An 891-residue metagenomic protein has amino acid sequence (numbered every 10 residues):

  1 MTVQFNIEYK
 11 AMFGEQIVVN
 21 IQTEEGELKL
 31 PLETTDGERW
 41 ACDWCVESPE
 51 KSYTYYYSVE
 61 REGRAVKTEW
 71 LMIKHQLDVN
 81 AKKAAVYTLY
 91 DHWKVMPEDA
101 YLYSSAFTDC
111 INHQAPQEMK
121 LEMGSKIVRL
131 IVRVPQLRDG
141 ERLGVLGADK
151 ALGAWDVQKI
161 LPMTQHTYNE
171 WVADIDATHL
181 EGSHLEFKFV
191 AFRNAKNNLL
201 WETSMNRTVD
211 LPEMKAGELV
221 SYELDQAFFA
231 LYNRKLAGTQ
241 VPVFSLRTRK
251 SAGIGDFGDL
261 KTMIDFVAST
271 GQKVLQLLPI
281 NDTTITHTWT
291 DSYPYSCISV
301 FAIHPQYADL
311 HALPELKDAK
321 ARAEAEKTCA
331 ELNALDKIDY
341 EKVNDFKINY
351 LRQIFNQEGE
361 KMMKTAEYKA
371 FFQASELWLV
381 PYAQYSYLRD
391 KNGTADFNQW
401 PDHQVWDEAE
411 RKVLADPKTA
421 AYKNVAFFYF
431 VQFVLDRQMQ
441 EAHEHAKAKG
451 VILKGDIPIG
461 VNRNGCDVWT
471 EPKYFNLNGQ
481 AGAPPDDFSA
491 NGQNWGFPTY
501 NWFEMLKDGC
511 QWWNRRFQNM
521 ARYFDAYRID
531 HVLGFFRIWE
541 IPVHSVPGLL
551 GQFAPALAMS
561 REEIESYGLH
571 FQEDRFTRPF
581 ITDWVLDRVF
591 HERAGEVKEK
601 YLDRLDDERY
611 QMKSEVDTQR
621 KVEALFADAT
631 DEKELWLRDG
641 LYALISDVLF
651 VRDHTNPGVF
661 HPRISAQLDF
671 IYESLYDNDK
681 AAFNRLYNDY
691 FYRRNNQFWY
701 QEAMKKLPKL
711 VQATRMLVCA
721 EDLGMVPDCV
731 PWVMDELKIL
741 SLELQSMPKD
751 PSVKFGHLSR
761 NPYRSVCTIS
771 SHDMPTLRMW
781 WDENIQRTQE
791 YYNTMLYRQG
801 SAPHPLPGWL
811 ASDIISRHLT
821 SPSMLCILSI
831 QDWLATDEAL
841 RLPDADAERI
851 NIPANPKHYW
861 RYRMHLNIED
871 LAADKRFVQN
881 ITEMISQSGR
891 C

Functional and structural regions predicted by a protein language model:
M1-F5, K126-L130: Structural beta-strand segments of beta-rich domains
T2-E50, E60-A81, Q136-H184, F192-M214 (+2 more regions): Aromatic-rich carbohydrate-binding modules that target alpha-glucans
V66-W70, L77, V86, D91-W93 (+5 more regions): Residue-level recognition of alpha-helical structural elements
K82-P97, K215-F228: Short, surface-exposed secondary-structure junctions/capping segments
L102-R129, D176-H179, V209-C891: Catalytic cores of glycan-processing enzymes that make or break glycosidic bonds
